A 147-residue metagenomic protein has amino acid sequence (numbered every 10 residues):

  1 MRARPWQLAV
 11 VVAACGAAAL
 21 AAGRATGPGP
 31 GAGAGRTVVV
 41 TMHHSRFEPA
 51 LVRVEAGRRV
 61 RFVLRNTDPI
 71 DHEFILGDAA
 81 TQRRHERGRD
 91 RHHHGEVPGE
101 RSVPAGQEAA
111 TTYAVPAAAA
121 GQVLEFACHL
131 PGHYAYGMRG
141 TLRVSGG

Functional and structural regions predicted by a protein language model:
M1-V10: Bacterial N-terminal signal peptides that target proteins for export
A9-A18: Bacterial N-terminal signal peptides
A18-A19, G23-R24, R46, V97-G147: Extracellular/periplasmic metallocenter environments
L20-A34: C-terminal region of N-terminal signal peptides and the immediate post-cleavage residues of exported proteins
G33-V60: N-terminal edge beta-strand
G35, D71, A135-R139: Short edge beta-strand segments in beta-sheet-rich domains
L51-L76, E108-L124, V144-G146: Beta-strand cores of secreted/periplasmic/IMS beta-sandwich domains, seen most often in copper-related folds
A80-R91: Short aromatic-acidic-glycine turn motif
